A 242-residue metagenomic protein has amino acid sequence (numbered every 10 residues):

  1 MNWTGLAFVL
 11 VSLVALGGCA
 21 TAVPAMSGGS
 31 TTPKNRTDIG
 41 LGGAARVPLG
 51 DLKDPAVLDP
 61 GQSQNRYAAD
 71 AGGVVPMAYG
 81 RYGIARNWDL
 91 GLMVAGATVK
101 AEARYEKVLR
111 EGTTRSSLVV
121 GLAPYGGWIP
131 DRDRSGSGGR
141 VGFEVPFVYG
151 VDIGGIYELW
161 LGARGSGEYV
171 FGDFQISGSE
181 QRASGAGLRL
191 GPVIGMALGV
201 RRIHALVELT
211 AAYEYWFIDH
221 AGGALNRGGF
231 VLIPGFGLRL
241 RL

Functional and structural regions predicted by a protein language model:
M1-C19: Sec-dependent bacterial lipoprotein signal peptides
V11-V14, Y79, L198: Structural motif
C19-G83, D89-A97: Short glycine/proline- and aromatic-enriched beta-strand/turn motifs that initiate or cap beta-hairpins
A20, S30, A44-G61, D131-L242: Outer-membrane beta-barrel transmembrane domain signature
I39-L41, A78, Y82-L109, R115-P130 (+3 more regions): Transmembrane beta-strand segments that form the barrel wall of outer-membrane beta-barrel proteins
A68-V74, L90-A103, R132-V141, I153 (+1 more regions): Solvent-exposed loop/turn segments connecting transmembrane beta-strands in outer-membrane beta-barrel proteins
V74-V75, R86, F143, L190: Residues that act as N-cap/strand-start positions at coil-to-secondary-structure junctions
R110-G112, N226-R227: Juxtamembrane/interface motifs at transmembrane-helix termini
